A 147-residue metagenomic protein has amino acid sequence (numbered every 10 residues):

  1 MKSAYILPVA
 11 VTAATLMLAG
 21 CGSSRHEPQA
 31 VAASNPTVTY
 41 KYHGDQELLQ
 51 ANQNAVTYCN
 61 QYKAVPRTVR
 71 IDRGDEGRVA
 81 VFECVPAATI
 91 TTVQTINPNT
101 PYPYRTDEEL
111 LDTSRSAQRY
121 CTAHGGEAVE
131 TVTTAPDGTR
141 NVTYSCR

Functional and structural regions predicted by a protein language model:
M1-V11: Bacterial N-terminal signal peptides that target proteins for export
M17-G20: C-terminal motif of bacterial Sec signal peptides marking the signal peptidase cleavage site
G22-R25: Bacterial signal peptide processing site
Q29-V31, T139: A hydrophobic alpha-helical transmembrane-helix feature that marks the membrane cores and membrane-interface segments
L48-R147: Intrinsically disordered, glycine/charged-rich N-terminal periplasmic/extracytoplasmic linker segments that lie
